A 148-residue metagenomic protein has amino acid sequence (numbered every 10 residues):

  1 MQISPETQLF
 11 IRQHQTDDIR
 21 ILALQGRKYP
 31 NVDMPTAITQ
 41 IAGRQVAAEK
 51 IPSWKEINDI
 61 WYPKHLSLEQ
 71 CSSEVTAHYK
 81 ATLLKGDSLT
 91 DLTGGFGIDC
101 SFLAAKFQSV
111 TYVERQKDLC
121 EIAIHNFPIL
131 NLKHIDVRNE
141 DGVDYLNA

Functional and structural regions predicted by a protein language model:
M1-A148: SAM-dependent transferase fold signal centered on methyltransferase-like domains, encompassing both Class I
